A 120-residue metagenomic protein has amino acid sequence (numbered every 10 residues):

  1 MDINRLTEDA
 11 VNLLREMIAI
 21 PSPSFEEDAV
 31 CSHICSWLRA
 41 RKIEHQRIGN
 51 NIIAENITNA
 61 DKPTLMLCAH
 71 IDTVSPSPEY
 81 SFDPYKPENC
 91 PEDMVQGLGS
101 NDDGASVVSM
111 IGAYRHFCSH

Functional and structural regions predicted by a protein language model:
D2-S100, S119-H120: Acidic/His- and Gly-rich active-site-bordering loop/insert found across diverse amide/peptide-bond hydrolases
D103-H120: Acidic/histidine-rich catalytic neighborhood of metal-dependent amide-processing enzymes
